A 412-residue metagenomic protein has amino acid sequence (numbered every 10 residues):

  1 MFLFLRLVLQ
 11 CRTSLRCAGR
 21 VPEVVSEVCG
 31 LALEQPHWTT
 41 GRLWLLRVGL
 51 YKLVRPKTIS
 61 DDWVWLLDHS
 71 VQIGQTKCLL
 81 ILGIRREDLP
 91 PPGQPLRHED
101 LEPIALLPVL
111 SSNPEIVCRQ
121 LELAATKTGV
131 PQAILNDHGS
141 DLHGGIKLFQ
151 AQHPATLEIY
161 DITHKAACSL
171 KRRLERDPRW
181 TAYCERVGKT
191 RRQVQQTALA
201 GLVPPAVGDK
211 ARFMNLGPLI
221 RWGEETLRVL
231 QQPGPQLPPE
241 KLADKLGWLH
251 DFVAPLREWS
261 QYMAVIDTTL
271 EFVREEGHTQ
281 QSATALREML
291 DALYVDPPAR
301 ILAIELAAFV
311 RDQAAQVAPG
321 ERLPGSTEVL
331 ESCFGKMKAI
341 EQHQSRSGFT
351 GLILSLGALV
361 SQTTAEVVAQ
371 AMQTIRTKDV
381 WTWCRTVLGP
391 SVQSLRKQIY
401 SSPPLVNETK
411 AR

Functional and structural regions predicted by a protein language model:
M1-T13: Short, amphipathic alpha-helical "recognition" segments used to contact nucleic acids or chromatin
R6, A105, E321: Conserved short-loop catalytic and cofactor-binding motifs
C11, L15, E27-I134, S140 (+6 more regions): RNase H-like nuclease fold core
G19, E23: The alpha-helix within a helix-turn-helix
V25-V28, I340: Alpha-helix C-capping/helix-to-loop hinge sites
L80, L170-Y183: Short, surface-exposed amphipathic charged segments that create phosphate/polyanion-binding patches used for binding
G139-F149, A166, K189-R412: Acidic/histidine-rich catalytic cores and adjacent linkers of DNA breakage/strand-transfer/modification proteins
